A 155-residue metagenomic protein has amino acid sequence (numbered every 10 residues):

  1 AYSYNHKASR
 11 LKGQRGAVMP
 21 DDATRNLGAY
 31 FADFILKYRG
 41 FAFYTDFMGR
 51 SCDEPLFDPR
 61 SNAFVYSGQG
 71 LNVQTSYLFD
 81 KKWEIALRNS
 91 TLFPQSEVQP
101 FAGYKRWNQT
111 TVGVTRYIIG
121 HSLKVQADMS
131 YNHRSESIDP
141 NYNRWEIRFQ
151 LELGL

Functional and structural regions predicted by a protein language model:
A1-S96: Detector for outer-membrane/organellar transmembrane beta-barrel domains, recognizing the amphipathic beta-strand
A23-L27, F64-G68, G103-Q109, P140-R144: Transmembrane beta-barrel outer-membrane domains
K37-G40, Y77-K81, I118-S122, H133 (+1 more regions): Outer-membrane beta-barrel strand-turn architecture
F43-T45, V73, I85-L87, V112 (+2 more regions): Transmembrane beta-strands of outer-membrane beta-barrel proteins
T91-Q95, I119, N132-R134: Short Gly/Pro-enriched loop/turn and capping motifs at secondary-structure junctions
S96-G103: Short, glycine/charged-rich beta-strand-loop motifs at protein surfaces that mediate ligand recognition and catalysis
V114-I118, L123, Y142-L155: Outer-membrane beta-barrel "beta-signal"
M129-N143: Outer-membrane beta-barrel translocator/channel fold
